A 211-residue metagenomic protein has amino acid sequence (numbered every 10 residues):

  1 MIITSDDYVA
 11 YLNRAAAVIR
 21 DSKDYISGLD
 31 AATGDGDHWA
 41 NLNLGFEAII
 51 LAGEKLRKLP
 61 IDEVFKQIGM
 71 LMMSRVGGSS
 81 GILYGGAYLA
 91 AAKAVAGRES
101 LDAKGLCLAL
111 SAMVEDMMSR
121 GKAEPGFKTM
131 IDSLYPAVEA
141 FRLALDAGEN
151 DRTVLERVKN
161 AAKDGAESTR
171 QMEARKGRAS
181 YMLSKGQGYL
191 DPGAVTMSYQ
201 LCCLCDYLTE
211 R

Functional and structural regions predicted by a protein language model:
M1-R211: N-terminal loops that bind phosphate or other acidic moieties and the adjacent beta-alpha structural core
